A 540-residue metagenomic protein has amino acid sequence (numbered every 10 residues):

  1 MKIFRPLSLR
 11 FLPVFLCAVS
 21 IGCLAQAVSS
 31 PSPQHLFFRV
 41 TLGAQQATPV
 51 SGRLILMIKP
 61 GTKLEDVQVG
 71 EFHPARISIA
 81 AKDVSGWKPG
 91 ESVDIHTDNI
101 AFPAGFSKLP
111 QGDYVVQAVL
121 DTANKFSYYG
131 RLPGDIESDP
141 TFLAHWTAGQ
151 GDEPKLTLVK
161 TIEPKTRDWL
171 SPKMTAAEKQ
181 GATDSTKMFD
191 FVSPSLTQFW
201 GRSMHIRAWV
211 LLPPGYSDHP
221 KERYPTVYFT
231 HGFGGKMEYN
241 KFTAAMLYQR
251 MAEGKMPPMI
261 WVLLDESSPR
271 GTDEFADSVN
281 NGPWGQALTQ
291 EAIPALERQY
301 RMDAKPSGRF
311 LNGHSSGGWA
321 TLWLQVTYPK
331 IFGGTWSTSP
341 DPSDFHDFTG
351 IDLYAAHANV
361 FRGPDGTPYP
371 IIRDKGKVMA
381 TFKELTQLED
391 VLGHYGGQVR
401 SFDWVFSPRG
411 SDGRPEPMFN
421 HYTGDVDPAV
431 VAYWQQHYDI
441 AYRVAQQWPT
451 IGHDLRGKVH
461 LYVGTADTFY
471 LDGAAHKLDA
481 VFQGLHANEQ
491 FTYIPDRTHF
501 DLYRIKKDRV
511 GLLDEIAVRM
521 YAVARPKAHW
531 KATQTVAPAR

Functional and structural regions predicted by a protein language model:
M1-L9: N-terminal secretory signal peptides that target proteins for export/translocation
R10-C23: Bacterial N-terminal signal peptides
A25-S29: Boundary at the C-terminal end of the N-terminal hydrophobic targeting segment
P31-L42, A47-I55, R207-W209, Y228: Contiguous beta-strand segments within globular domains
K59-R540: Non-catalytic cap/lid and distal C-terminal segments of serine-dependent acyl enzymes
